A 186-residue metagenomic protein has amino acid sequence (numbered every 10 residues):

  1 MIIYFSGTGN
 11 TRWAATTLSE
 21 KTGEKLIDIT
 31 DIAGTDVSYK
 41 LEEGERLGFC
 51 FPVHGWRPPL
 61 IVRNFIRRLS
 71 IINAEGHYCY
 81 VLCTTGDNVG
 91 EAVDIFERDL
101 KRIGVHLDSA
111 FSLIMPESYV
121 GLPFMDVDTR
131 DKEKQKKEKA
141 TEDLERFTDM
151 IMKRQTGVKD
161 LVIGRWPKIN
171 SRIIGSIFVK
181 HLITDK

Functional and structural regions predicted by a protein language model:
M1-I2, S6-A14, S19-A33, V37 (+1 more regions): FMN-binding flavodoxin-like domain, especially the glycine-rich phosphate-binding loop
D185-K186: Cysteine-centered iron-sulfur cluster-binding motifs in ferredoxin-type domains/subunits of redox enzymes
